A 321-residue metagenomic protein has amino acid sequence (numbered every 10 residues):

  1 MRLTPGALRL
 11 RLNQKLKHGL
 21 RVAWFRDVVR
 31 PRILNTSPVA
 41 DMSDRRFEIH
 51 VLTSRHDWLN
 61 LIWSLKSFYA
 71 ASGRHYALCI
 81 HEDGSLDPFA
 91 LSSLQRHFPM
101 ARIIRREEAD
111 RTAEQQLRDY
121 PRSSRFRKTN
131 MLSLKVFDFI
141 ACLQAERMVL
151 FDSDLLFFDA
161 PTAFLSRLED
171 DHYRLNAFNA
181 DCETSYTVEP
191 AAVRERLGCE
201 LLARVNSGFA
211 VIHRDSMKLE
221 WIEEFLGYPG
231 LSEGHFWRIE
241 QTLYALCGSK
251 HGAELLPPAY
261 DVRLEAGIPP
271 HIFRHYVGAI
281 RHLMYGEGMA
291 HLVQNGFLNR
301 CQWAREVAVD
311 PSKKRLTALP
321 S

Functional and structural regions predicted by a protein language model:
M1-D44, E287-S321: Membrane-proximal basic amphipathic "stem/tether" segments
F47, A71-C79: Short loop->beta transition adjacent to catalytic acidic/histidine clusters or analogous donor-positioning motifs
R55-S72: Histidine-anchored nucleotide/phosphate-binding helix
A77-G84, A177-F178: Short internal beta-strands
G84-S92: Short, charged/polar "capping" segments at the starts of alpha-helices and the immediately preceding loops
Q95-C142: Active-site-proximal specificity loops/subdomain of glycosyltransferases
M131, K135-C182: GT-A fold catalytic core of metal-dependent nucleotide-sugar glycosyltransferases, centered on the diacidic
A180-C182, E200-R281: Catalytic core and acceptor-binding pocket of nucleotide-sugar-dependent glycosyltransferases
